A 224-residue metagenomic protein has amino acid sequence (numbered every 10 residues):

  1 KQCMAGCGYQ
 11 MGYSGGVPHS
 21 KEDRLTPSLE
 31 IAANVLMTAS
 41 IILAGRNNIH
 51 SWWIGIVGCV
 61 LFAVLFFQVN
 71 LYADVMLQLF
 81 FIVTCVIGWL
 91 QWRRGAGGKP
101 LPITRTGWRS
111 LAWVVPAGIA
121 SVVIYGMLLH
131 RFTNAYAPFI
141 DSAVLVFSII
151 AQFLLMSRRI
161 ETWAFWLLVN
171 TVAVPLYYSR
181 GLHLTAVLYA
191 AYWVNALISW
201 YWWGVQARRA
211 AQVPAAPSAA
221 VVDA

Functional and structural regions predicted by a protein language model:
Y9, Y13, H19-E22: Short, positively charged and aromatic/hydrophobic N-terminal segments
L25-N47, G95-A96, R105-A224: Polytopic alpha-helical membrane-helix bundles and their juxtamembrane interface segments in multi-pass membrane
I49-H50, F62-L77: Helix-loop junctions on the outward
W53-V57, A73-L79, A164-L168, A186-L188: Hydrophobic alpha-helical membrane segments of integral membrane proteins
G55-Q68, I82-T84: Hydrophobic alpha-helical transmembrane segments of multi-pass membrane proteins
C59-V60, L79-V83, T171, A190-V194: Hydrophobic transmembrane alpha-helices of multi-pass, membrane-embedded glycosylation machinery
F80-A96: Membrane-water interface of transmembrane alpha-helices
